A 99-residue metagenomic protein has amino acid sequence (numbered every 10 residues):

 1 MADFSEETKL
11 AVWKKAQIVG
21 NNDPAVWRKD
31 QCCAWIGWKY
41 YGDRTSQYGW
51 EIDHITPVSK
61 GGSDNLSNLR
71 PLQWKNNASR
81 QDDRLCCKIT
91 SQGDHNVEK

Functional and structural regions predicted by a protein language model:
A2-W50, Q73: Short cysteine-rich loop/turn motifs with clustered Cys
V19-N21, S59, R80-R84: Substrate-binding/catalytic groove segments of enzymes that remodel or degrade extracellular structural polymers
Y40-Y41, G61-D64: Short glycine-biased active-site loop of nucleotidyltransferases that positions the nucleotide triphosphate and helps
Q47-K60, N68-W74: Histidine-centered catalytic micro-motifs used for acid/base chemistry in nuclease and nucleotide-processing active
S63-Q92, N96: Short Cys/His-centered divalent metal-binding micro-motifs
